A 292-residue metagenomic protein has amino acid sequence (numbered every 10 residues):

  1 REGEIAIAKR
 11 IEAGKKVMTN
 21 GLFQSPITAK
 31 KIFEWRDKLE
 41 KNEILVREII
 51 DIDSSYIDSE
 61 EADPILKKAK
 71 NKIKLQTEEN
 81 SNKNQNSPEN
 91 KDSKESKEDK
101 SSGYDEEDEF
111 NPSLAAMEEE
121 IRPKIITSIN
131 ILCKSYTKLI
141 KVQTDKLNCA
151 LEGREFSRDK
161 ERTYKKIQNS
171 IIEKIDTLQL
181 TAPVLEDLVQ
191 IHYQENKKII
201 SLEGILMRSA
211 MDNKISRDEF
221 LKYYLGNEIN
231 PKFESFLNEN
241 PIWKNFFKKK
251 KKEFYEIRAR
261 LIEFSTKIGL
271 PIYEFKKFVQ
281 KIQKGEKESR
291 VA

Functional and structural regions predicted by a protein language model:
R1-A292: Transcription initiation cofactors for RNA polymerase, centered on bacterial and plant organellar sigma factors
